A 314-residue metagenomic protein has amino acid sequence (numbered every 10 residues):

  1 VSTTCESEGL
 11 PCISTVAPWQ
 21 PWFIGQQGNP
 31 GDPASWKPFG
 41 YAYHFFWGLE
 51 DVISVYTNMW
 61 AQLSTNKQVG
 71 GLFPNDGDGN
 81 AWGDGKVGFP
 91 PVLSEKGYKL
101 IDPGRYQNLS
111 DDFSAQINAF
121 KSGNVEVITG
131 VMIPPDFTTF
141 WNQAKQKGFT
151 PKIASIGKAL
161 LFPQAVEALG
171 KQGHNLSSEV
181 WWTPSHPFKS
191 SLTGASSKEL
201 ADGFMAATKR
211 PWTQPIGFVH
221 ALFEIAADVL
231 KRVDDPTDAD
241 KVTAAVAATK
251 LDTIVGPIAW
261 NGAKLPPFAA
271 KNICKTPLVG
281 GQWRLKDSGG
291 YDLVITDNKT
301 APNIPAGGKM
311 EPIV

Functional and structural regions predicted by a protein language model:
V1-E6, D111-D112, N118, V125-K147 (+1 more regions): Hydrophobic alpha-helical
V1-G104, A154-S178: Extracytoplasmic ligand/sensor domains, especially the bilobed periplasmic-binding protein
L10-V16, Q68-F73, N124-P134, F140 (+2 more regions): Periplasmic-binding protein-like
W19, W47, A144-H220, R232-V233 (+2 more regions): Extracellular/periplasmic periplasmic-binding protein-like sensory domains
V52-V55, R105-F120: Structural motif
L72-D84, P135, P187-S190, P211-F218: Extracytoplasmic "Venus flytrap"
G203-I216, A227-I295: Segments of small-molecule ligand-sensing domains
